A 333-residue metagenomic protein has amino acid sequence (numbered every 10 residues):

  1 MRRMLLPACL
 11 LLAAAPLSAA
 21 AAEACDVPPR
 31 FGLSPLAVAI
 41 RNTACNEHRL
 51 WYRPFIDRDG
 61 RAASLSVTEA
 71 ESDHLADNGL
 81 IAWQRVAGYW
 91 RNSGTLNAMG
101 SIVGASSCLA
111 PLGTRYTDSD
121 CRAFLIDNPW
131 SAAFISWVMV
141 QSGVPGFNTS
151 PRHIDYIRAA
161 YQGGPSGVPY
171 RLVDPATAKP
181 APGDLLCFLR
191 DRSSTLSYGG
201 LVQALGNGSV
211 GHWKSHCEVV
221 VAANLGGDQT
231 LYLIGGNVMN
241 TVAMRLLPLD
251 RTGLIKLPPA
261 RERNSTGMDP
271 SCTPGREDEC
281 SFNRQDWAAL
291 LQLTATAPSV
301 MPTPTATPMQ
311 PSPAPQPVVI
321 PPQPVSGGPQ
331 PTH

Functional and structural regions predicted by a protein language model:
M1-A8: Bacterial N-terminal signal peptides that target proteins for export
L17-A21: Sec/Tat signal peptide C-region and signal peptidase I cleavage site
A22-S142, L291-H333: N-terminal capping segments
I56-D57, N148-P151, S197-L201, M244-L247: Short, solvent-exposed loop/turn and secondary-structure capping segments
E71-D77, W83, N92-D120, Q162-R171 (+2 more regions): Surface-exposed intrinsically disordered loops and tails
F124-A132, V138, V144-S150, D155 (+1 more regions): Core nucleotidyl-transferase/polymerase catalytic module
S150-M239: ...with weaker cross-activation on analogous glycine-rich loops/strands in unrelated enzymes
N237-H333: Low-complexity, Gly/Ser/Thr/Pro-rich intrinsically disordered linker/tail segments
